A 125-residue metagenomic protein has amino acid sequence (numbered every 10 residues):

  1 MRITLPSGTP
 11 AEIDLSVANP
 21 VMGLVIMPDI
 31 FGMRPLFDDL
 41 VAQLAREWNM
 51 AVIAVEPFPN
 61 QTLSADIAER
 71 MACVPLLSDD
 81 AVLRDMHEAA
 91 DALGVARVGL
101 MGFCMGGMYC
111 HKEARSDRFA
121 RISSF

Functional and structural regions predicted by a protein language model:
M1-G94: Serine-hydrolase catalytic machinery in alpha/beta-hydrolase-like enzymes
A89-F125: Primarily recognizes the serine-hydrolase "nucleophile elbow" in alpha/beta-hydrolase and SGNH/GDSL folds
